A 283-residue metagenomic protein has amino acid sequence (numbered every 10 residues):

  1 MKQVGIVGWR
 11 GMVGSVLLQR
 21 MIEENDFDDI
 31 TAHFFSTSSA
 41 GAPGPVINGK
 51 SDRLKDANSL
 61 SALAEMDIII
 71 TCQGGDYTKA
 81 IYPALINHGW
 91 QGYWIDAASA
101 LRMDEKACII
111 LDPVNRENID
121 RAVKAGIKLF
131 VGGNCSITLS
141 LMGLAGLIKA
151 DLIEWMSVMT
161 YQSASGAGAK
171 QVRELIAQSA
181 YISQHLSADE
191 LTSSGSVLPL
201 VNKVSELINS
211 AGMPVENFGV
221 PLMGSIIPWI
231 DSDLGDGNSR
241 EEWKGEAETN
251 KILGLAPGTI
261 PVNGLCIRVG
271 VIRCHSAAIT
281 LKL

Functional and structural regions predicted by a protein language model:
M1-E216, I260-P261: N-terminal Rossmann-like NAD(P) cofactor-binding subdomain of oxidoreductases, focused on the glycine-rich
S187-L283: Contiguous C-terminal substrate-recognition/catalytic subdomains in enzyme active sites
